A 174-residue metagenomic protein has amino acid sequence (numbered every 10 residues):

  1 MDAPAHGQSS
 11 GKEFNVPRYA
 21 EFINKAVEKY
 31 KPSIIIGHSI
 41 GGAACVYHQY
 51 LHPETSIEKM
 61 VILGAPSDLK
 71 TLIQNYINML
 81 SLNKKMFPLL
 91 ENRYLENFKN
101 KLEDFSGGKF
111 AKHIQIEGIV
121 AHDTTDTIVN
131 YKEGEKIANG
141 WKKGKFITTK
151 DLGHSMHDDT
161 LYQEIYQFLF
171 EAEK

Functional and structural regions predicted by a protein language model:
M1-S10: Conserved alpha/beta-hydrolase
G11-P32: Alpha/beta-hydrolase active-site loop
G37-C45: Gly/Ala-rich beta-loop-alpha elbow adjacent to hydrolase catalytic centers
T55-N100: Hydrolase active-site cap/lid region
G107, I116, N130-N139, L161: Short alpha-helix in the alpha/beta-hydrolase fold that links the catalytic acid
H113-Q115, V120-H122, D126: Short beta-strand/loop motif that positions the catalytic acidic residue of the alpha/beta-hydrolase fold
T124-V129, H154-S155: Acidic catalytic loop of the alpha/beta-hydrolase fold
L152-E164: Catalytic histidine-centered segment of alpha/beta-hydrolase-like enzymes
